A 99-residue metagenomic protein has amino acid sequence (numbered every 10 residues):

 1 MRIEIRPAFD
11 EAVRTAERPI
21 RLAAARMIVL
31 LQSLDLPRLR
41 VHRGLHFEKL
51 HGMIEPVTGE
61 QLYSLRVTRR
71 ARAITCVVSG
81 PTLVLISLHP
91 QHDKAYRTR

Functional and structural regions predicted by a protein language model:
M1-P37: Arg/Lys-rich, positively charged N-terminal/basic patches that mediate binding to nucleic acids
E4, A8, R40-L45, H51 (+3 more regions): Small/flexible residues
E11, P56-R99: Enriched for short, Lys/Arg-rich terminal
A24, I28-L36, F47, G59 (+1 more regions): Generic N-terminal initiation segments characterized by hydrophobic and/or small/turn-forming residues
S33-L65: A short, surface-exposed loop/turn module that caps and links secondary-structure elements
